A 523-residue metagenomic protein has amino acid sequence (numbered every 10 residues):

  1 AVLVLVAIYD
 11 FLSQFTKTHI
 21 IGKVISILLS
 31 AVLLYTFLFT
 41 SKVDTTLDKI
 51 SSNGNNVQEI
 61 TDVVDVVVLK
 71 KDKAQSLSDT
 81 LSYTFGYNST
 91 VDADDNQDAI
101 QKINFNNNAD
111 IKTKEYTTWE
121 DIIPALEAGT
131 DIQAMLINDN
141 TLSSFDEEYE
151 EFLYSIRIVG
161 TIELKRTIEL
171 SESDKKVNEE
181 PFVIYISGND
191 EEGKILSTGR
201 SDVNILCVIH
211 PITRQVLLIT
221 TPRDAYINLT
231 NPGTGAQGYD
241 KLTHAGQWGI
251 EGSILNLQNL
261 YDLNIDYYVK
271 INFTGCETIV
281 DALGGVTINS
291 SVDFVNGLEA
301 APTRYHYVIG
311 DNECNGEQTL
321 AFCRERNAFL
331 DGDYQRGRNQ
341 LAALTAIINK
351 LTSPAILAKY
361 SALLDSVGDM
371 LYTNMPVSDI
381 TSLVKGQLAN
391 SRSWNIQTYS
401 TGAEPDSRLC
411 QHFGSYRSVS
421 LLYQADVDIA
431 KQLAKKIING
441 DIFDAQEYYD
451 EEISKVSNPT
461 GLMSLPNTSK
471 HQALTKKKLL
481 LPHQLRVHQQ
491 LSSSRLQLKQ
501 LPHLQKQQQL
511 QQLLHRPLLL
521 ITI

Functional and structural regions predicted by a protein language model:
A1-L12: Membrane-embedded alpha-helical segments of integral membrane proteins
F11-I20: Cytoplasmic membrane-interface regions of multi-pass membrane proteins
H19-K42: Internal/C-terminal transmembrane anchor helices
T36-N55: Hydrophobic alpha-helical transmembrane segments in integral membrane proteins
S51, V57-I60, V67-K71, L77 (+4 more regions): Non-catalytic, solvent-exposed segments at the cell envelope interface
V487, L496-L519: Low-complexity, simple-sequence tandem-repeat tracts enriched in small residues
